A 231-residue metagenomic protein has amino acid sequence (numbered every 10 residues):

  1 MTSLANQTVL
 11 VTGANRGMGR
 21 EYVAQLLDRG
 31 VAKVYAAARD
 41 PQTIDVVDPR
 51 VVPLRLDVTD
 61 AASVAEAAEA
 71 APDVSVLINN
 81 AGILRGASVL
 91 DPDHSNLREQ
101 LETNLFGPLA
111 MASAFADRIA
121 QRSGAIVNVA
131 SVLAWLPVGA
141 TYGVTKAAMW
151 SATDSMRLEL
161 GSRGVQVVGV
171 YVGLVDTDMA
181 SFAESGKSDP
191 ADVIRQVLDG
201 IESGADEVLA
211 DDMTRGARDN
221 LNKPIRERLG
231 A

Functional and structural regions predicted by a protein language model:
N15-R16: Conserved glycine-rich cofactor-binding loop
D48-A61: Rossmann-fold cofactor-recognition segment
N80-G86: Conserved NAD(P)H cofactor-binding loop of Rossmann-fold oxidoreductase domains
S88-V89, D93-R98: Substrate-binding pocket helix/loop in short-chain dehydrogenase/reductase
A112, T145-K146: Active-site helix of classical SDR
S131: Residue(s) in the substrate-gating loop at a strand-loop-helix junction that position the organic substrate next
G169, T177, S181-K223: C-terminal helical subdomain
